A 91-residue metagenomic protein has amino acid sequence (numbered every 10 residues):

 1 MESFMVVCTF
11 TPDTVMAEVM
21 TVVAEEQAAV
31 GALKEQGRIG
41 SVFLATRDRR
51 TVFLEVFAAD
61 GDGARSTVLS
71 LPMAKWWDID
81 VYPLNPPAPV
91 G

Functional and structural regions predicted by a protein language model:
M1-G91: Conserved, structured core segments of small domains
